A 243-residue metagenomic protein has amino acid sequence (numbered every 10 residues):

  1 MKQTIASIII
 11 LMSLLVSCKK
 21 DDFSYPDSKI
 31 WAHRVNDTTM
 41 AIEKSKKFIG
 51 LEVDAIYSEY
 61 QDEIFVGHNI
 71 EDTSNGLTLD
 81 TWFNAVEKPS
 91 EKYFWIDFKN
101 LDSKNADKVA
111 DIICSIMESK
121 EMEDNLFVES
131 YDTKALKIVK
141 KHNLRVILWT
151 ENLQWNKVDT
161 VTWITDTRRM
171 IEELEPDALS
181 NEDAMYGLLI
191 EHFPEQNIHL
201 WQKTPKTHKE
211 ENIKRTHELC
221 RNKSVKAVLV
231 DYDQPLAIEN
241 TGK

Functional and structural regions predicted by a protein language model:
M1-S24: Bacterial Sec-dependent N-terminal signal peptides
C18-K243: Phosphate-group recognition and catalysis centered on beta-loop-alpha active-site segments
